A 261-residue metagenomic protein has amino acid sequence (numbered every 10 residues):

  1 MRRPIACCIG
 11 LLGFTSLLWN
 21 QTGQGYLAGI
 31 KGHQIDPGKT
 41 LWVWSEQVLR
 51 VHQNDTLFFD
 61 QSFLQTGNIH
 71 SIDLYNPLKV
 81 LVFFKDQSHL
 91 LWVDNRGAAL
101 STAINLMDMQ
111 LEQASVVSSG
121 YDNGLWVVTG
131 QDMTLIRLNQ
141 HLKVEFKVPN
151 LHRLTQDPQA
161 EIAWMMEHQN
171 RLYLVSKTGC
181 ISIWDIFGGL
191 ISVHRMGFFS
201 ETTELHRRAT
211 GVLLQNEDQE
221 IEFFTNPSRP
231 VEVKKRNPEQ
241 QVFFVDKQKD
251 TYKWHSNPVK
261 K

Functional and structural regions predicted by a protein language model:
M1-A28: Bacterial Sec-dependent N-terminal signal peptides
Q21-K79, K85-Q87: Start-of-domain marker
Q21-Y26, T56-F63, L100-D108, V144-Q156 (+2 more regions): A short beta-strand motif characteristic of beta-propeller blades
L27-I35, G67-D73, L111-S118, D157-W164 (+2 more regions): Repeated scaffold domains used in trafficking and secretory/extracellular systems, primarily beta-propellers
G38-K39, P77-L78, D122-N123, Q169-N170 (+1 more regions): Short coil/turn segments that connect the beta-strands within blades of beta-propeller domains
E46-R50, D86-H89, G124, Q131-T134 (+4 more regions): Loop/turn residues immediately N-terminal
Q53-T56, D94-G97, N139-H141, D185-G189 (+1 more regions): Short loop/turn segments that connect beta-strands within beta-propeller blades
N216-K261: Hydrophilic extracytoplasmic domains
